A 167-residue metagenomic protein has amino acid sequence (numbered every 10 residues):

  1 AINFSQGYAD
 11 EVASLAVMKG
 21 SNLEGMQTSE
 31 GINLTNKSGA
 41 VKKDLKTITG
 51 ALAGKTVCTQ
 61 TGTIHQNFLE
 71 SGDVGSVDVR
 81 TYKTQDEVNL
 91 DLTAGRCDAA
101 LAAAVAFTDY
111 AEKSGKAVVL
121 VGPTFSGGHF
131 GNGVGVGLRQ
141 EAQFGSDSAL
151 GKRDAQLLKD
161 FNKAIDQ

Functional and structural regions predicted by a protein language model:
A1, Q66-D73, T93-A94, D98-F130: A ligand-binding cleft/hinge motif common to bilobed small-molecule-binding domains
I2-C58, G62, Q140-F144, A155: A conserved helix-loop-strand patch within extracytoplasmic ligand-binding domains of the periplasmic binding
Y8-A9, G50, C58-G62, T81-Q85 (+3 more regions): Solvent-exposed, acidic/flexible segments
A9-S14, N22, V105, E112-K159: Periplasmic-binding protein-like
S14-A16, T56-Q60, V79-T81, A99-A103 (+2 more regions): Structural recognition of the beta-strand scaffold that forms the well-ordered cores of secreted hydrolase catalytic
V41-K46, V79-A94: Short helix-initiation/N-cap motifs at beta->coil->alpha
D44, H65-F68, T84-V88, A103-F107 (+2 more regions): Stable alpha-helical elements in mature extracytoplasmic
A51-G54, E70-T84, R96: A local structural motif
